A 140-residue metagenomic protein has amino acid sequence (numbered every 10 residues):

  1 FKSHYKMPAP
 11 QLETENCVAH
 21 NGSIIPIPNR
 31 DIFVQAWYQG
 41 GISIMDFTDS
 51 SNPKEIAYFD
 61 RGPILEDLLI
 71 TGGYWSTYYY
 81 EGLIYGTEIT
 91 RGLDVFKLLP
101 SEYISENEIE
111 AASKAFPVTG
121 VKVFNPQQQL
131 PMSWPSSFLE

Functional and structural regions predicted by a protein language model:
F1-L139: Feature marking well-ordered beta-strand scaffolds used for ligand recognition
